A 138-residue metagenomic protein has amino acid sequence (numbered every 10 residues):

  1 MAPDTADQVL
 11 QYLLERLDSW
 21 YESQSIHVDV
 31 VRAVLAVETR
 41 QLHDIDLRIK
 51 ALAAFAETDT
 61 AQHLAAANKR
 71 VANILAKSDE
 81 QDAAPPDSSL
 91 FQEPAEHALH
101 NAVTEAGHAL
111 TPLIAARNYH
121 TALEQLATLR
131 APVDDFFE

Functional and structural regions predicted by a protein language model:
M1-E138: Amphipathic alpha-helical "coupling" segments that flank catalytic cores
